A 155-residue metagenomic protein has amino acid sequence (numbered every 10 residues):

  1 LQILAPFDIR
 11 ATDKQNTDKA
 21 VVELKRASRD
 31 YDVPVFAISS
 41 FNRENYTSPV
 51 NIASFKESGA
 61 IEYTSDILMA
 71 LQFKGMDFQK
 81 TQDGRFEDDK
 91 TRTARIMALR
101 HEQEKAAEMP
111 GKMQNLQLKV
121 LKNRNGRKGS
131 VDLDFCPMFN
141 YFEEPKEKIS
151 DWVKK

Functional and structural regions predicted by a protein language model:
I3, D8-A11, D18-Y31, R43-K155: C-terminal regions of RecA-like/P-loop NTPase motor modules
D32-S40: Structural recognition of the conserved hydrophobic beta-strand(s) that form the central parallel beta-sheet of P-loop
